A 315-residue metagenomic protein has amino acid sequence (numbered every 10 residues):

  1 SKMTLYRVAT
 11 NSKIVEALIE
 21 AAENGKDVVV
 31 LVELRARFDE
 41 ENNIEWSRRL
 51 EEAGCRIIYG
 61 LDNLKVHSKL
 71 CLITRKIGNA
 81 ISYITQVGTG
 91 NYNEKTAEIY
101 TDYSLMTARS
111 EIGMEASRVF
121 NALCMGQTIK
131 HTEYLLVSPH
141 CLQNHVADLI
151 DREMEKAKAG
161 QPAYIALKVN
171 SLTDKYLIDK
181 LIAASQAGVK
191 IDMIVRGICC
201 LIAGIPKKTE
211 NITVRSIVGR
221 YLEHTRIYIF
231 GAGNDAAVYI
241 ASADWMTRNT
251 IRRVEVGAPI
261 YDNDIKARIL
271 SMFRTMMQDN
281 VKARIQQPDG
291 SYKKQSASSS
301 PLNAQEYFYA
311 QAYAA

Functional and structural regions predicted by a protein language model:
V8-E16, K168: Active-site-adjacent structural elements in folded domains
K13-E20, L177-L181: A short acidic, amphipathic alpha-helical/loop segment
A17-E20, V119-L123, I150-M154, S242: Short hydrophobic/aromatic-rich motifs at helix boundaries and adjacent loops
N24-I84, G88-N91, T96, E111-G113 (+1 more regions): PLD/PLD-like phosphodiesterase catalytic module centered on the HKD motif
Y92-M125, I269: Mobile "lid/hinge" segments at catalytic clefts and subdomain interfaces of large enzymes
G126-L135, G160-P162: Gly-rich Lys/Arg/Thr-decorated short loops/hinges at beta-loop-alpha junctions or inter-strand turns that position
